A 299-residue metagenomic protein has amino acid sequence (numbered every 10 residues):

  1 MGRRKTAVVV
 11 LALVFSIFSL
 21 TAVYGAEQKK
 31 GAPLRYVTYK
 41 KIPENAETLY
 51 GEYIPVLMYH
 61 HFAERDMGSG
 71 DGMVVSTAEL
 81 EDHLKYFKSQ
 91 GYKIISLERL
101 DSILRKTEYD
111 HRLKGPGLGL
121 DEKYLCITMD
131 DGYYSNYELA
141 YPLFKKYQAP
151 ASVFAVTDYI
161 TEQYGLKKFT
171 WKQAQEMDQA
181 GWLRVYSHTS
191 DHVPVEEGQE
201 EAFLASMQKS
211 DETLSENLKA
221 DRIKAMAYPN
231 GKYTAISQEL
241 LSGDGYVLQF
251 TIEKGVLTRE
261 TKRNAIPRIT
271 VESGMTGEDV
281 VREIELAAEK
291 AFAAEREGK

Functional and structural regions predicted by a protein language model:
G2-E27: Sec-dependent N-terminal signal peptides of Gram-positive bacterial secreted proteins and lipoproteins
V23-Y124, M275-T276, R282-K299: N-terminal pre-catalytic segment of deacetylase/amide-hydrolase enzymes
E52-E64, S69-V74, E122-L125, Y133-S135 (+3 more regions): Metal-dependent polysaccharide deacetylase catalytic core of the NodB/CE4 family, i.e., the active-site-bearing domain
E79, K85-Y86, P142-K146, E176 (+1 more regions): Alpha-helical scaffold elements within enzyme catalytic domains, especially in hydrolases
E98-T107, A155-T157, A227-K232, E253-T258: Short, solvent-exposed turn/loop segments enriched in Gly/Ser/Thr/Pro and often Arg
H111-G117, Y124, L204-S210, I236-Q249: Short, electropositive alpha-helical surface patch
E253-R282: A cross-kingdom marker for long, charged
